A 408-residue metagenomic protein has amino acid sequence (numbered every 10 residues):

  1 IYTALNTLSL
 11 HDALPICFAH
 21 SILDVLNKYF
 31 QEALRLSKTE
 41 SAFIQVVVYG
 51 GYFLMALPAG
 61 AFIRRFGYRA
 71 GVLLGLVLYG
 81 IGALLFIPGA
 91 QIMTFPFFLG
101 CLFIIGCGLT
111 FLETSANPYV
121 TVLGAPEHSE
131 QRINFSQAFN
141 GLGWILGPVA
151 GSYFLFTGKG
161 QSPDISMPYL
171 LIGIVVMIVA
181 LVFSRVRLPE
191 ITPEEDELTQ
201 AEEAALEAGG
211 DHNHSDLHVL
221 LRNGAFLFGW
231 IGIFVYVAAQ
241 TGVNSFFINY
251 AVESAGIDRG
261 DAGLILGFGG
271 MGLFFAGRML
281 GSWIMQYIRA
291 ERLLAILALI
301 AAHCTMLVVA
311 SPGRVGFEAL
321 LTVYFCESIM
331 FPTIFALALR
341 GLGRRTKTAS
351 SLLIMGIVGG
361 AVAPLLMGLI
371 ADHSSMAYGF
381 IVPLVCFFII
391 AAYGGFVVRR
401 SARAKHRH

Functional and structural regions predicted by a protein language model:
I1-T7, D12-L14: Short, small-residue-biased leader/transition segments that mark boundaries at the very start of proteins
L23-D24, H218-F268: Extracytoplasmic gate region of multi-pass secondary transporters
F43-A61, F268-L280: Central cavity-lining transmembrane alpha-helices of secondary-active solute carriers, predominantly the Major
M55-Y68, G277-R289, A371: Helix-to-loop junctions at the C-terminal end of transmembrane segments in multipass secondary transporters
V77-I92, L299-P312: C-terminal ends and interior cores of transmembrane alpha-helices in multi-pass membrane transporters/permeases
F111-A125, S328-G343: Intracellular juxtamembrane helix-capping segments at the cytosolic ends of symmetry-related transmembrane helices
F135-I191: Helix-loop-helix hairpin linking two adjacent transmembrane segments in secondary transporters
